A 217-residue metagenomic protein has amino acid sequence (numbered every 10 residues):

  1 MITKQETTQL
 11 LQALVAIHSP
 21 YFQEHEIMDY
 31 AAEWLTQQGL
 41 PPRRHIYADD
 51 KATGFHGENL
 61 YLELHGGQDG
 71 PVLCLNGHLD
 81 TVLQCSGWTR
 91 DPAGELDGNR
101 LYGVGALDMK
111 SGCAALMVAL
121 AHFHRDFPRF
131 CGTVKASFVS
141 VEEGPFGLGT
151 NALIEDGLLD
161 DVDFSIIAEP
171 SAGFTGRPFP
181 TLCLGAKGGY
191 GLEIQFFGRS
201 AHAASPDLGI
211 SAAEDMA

Functional and structural regions predicted by a protein language model:
M1-V104, R125, R129-F130: Acidic/His- and Gly-rich active-site-bordering loop/insert found across diverse amide/peptide-bond hydrolases
T8, Q12, A32, A114-M117 (+3 more regions): Predominant activation on well-ordered alpha-helical scaffold segments within soluble catalytic domains
R100-A114, H202: Glycine/serine-rich anion-binding loops at beta->alpha junctions that coordinate negatively charged ligand groups
M109-G185: Acidic/histidine-rich catalytic neighborhood of metal-dependent amide-processing enzymes
K187-G191: Short, solvent-exposed loop/turn segments at the edges of secondary structure
L192-S200: The feature captures the short pre-catalytic strand/loop hairpin that immediately precedes and shapes the active-site
A203-A217: Acidic-enriched catalytic cores of C-N bond-cleaving enzymes acting on peptides and small amides
